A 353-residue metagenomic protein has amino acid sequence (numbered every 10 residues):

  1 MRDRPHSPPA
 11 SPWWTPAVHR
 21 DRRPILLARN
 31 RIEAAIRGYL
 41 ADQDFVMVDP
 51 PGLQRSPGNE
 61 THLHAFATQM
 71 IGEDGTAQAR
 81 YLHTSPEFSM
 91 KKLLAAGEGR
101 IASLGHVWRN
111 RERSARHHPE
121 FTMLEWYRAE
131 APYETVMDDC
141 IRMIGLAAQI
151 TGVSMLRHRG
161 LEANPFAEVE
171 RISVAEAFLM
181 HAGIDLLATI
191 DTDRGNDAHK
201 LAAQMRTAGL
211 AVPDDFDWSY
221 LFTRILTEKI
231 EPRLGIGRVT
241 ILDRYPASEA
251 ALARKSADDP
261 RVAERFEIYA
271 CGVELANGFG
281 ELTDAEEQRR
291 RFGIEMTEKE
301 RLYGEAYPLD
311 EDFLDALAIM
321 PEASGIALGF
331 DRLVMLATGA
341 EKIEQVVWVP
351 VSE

Functional and structural regions predicted by a protein language model:
R2-T135, M143-G145, E231, M335: Class II aminoacyl-tRNA synthetase-like tRNA-binding/catalytic domains
L26-N30, A34, D42, M47 (+16 more regions): Conserved structured core elements
H62, Q78, E98, H117-M123 (+7 more regions): A generic structural signal for well-ordered coil/turn residues at beta-strand boundaries that shape enzyme active-site
L146-G272, I294-M320: Metal-assisted phosphate- and nucleotidyl-transfer catalytic regions
A285-E353: Active-site pocket scaffolds in enzymes
